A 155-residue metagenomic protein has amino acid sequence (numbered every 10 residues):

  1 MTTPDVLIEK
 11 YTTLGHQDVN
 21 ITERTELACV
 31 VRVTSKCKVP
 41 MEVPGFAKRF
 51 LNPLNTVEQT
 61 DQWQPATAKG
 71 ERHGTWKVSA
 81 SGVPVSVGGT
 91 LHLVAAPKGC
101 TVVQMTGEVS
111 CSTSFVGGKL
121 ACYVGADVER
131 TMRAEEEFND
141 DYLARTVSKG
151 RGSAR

Functional and structural regions predicted by a protein language model:
M1-M41: Hydrophobic ligand-binding cavity/cleft-lining segments
T2-V6, N52, R133: Short, intrinsically disordered, mixed-charge
T3-D5, P40-G45, E71-K77: Short Pro/Gly-enriched beta-strand edge/turn motifs at strand-loop
I8-G15, T67-G70, V83: Short secondary-structure junctions
T25, T67, P97-G99: Residue-level recognition of beta-strand termini and adjacent short loop/turns
V31-K36, V57, Q62, E71-A126: Beta-strand/loop substructures that line and gate deep hydrophobic ligand-binding cavities in soluble
P40-T67: Helix-adjacent hinge/juxtasegments
P65, G117-A154: A conserved amphipathic terminal alpha-helix motif
